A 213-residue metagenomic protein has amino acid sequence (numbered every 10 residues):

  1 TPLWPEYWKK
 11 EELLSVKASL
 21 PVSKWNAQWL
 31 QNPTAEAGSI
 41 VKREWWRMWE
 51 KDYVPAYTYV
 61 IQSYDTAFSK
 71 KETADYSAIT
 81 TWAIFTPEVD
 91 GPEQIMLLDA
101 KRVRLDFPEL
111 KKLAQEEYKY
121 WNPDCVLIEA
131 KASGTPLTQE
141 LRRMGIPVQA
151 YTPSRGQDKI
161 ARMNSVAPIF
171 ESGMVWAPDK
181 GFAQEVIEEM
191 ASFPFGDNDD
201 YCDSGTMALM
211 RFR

Functional and structural regions predicted by a protein language model:
T1-T66: ATPase catalytic-site recognition across NTP-hydrolyzing enzymes
P2, K9, L14-S15, N32-I40 (+2 more regions): Mg2+-dependent endonuclease catalytic cores in nucleic-acid-processing enzymes, primarily RNase H-like
W29, V166, S204: A residue-level signal for conserved active-site and pocket-lining positions in enzyme catalytic cores
G38, K71, D199-C202: Conserved GTPase G-domain signal focused on the G5
P55-A56, A74, D199: A generic fold-level signal
S63-T66, A130, D200-S204: Generic detector of well-ordered alpha-helical packing
Y64-S77: An active-site-proximal beta-strand-loop segment
P194-R213: Charge-patterned, long linear interaction tracts outside catalytic cores
